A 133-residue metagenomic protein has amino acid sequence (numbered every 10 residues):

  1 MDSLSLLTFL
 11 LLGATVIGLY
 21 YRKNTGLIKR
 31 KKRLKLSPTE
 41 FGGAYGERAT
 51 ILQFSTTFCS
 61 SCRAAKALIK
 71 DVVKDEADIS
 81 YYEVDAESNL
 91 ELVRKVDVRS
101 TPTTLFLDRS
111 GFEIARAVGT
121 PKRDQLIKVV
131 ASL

Functional and structural regions predicted by a protein language model:
M1-K35: N-terminal targeting signals for export/organelle localization
R33-A49: A short beta-strand-turn-helix
Y45-C59: Short active-site neighborhood of thiol/selenol oxidoreductases, capturing the structured segment around
C59-C62, T104: The canonical Cys-X-X-Cys-His
R63-E76: Typically the conserved alpha-helix immediately C-terminal to a functionally engaged Cys/Sec in thioredoxin-like
A77-E91: Thiol-based oxidoreductase modules, predominantly thioredoxin-like and allied folds used for disulfide exchange
P102-R116: A short, hydrophobic beta-strand/beta-hairpin element that forms part of a small beta-sheet core
P121-L133: Thiol-/selenol-based redox modules, centered on thioredoxin-like and closely related oxidoreductase domains
